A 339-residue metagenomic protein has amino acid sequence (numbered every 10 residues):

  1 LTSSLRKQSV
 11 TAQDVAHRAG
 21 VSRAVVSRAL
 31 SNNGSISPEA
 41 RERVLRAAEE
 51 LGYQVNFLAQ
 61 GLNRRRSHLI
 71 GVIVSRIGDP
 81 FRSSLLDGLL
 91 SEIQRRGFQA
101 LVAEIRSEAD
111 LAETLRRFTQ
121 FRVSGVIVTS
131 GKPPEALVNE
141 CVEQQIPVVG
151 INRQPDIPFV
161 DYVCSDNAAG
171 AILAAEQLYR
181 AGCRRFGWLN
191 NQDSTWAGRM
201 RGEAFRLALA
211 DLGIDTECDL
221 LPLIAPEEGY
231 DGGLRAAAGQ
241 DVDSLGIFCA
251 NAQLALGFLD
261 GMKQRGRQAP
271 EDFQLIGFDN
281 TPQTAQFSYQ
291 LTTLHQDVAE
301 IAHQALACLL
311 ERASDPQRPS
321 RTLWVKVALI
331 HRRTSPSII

Functional and structural regions predicted by a protein language model:
L1-K7, R65-E176, V242: Alpha-helical recognition/docking segments in bacterial nutrient-uptake and carbohydrate-utilization systems
L1-S67, I339: N-terminal helix-turn-helix DNA-binding module of bacterial transcription factors
F57, V74-S84, V102-L111, R153 (+6 more regions): Hinge/beta->alpha junction and helix N-cap segments in small-molecule ligand-binding domains
R95-R96, Q144, L209-T216, D241-V242 (+1 more regions): Short helix-capping segments at alpha-helix termini
R122-S130, R185-N190, L223, D241-L254 (+1 more regions): Periplasmic-binding protein-like
R184-R185, T216-L220, Q268-Q274: Short acidic capping loops at alpha-helix termini that bridge into adjacent secondary structure
A238-I339: Flexible loop/turn connectors
